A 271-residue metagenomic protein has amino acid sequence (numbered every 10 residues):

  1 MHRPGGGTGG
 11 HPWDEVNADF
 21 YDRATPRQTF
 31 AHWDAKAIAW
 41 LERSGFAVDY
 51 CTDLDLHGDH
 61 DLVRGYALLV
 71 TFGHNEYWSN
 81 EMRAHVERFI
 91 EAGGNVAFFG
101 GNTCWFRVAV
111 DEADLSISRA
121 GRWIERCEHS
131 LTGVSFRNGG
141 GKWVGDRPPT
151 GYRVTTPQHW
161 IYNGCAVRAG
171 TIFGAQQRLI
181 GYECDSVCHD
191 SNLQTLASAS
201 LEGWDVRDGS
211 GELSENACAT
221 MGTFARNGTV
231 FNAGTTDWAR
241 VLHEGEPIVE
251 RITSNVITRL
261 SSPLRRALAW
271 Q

Functional and structural regions predicted by a protein language model:
M1, C104-S214: An acidic, glycine-rich "communication" segment
M1-V63, L264-R265: Aromatic-Pro/Gly-enriched surface loop or interdomain linker that acts as a lid/target-recognition segment
F20-F30, G65-N80, L242-E244: The substrate-binding groove and active-site-proximal loops of carbohydrate-active enzymes, especially glycoside
W33-A37, M82-H85, V249-I252: Stable alpha-helical elements in mature extracytoplasmic
R43-D49, R64-L68, E91-V96, R226-T229 (+1 more regions): Loop/turn elements at helix/coil->beta-strand transitions in domains of secreted/extracellular proteins
D53-L54, T71-H74, F99-T103, A199-S200 (+1 more regions): Active-site-proximal beta-strand/loop segments in catalytic clefts of secreted hydrolases
L56, Y182-C184, C188-W270: Extracellular low-complexity, Gly/Ser/Thr-rich intrinsically disordered linkers and protease-sensitive activation/hinge
V63-A109, R259: Short alpha-beta junction capping motif
